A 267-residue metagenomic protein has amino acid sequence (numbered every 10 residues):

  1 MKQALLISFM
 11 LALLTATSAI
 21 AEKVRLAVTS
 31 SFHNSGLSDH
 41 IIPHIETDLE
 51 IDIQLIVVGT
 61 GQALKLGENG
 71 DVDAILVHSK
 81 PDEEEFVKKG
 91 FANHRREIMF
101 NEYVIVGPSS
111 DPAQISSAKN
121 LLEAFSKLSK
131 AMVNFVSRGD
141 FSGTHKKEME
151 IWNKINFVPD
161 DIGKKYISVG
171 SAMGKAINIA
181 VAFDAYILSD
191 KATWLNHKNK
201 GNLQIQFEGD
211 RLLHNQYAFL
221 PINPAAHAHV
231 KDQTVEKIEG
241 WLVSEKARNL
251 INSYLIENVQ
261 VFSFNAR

Functional and structural regions predicted by a protein language model:
A4-T15: Bacterial N-terminal signal peptides
T17-A21: Sec/Tat signal peptide C-region and signal peptidase I cleavage site
E22-E50, G61, K65-D71, K80 (+3 more regions): Exported/periplasmic ABC-transporter solute-binding proteins
I53: Hydrophobic anchor at the start of a short beta-strand that flanks the dinucleotide cofactor-binding loop
A74-F100: Acidic, polar ligand-binding/catalytic clefts
I105: Serine endopeptidase catalytic core focused on the charge-relay Asp
